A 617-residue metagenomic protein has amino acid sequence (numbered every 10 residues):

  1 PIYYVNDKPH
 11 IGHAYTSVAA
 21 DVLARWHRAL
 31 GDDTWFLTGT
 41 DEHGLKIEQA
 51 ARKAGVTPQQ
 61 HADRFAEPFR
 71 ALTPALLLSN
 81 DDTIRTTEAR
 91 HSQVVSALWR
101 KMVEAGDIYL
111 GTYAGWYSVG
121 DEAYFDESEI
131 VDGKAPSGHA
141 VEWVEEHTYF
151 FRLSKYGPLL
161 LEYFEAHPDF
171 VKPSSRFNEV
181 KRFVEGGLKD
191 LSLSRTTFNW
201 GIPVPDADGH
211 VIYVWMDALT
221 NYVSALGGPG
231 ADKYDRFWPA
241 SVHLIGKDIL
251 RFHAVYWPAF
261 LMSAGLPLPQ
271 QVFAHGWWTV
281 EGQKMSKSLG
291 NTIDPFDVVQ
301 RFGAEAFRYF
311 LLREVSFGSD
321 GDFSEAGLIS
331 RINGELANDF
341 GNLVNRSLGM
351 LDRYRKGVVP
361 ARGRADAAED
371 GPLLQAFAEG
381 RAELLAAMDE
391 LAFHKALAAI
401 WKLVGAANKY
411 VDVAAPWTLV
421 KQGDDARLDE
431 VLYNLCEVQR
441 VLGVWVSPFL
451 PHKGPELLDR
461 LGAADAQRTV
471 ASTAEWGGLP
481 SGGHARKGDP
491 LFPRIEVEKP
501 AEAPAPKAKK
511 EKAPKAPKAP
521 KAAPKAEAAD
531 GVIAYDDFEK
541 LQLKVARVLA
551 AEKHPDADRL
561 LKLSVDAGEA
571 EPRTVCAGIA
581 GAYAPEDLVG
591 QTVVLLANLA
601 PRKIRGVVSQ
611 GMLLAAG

Functional and structural regions predicted by a protein language model:
P1-F65, T83-A105, L244, I249-R251 (+4 more regions): N-terminal catalytic cores of NTP/NDP-binding nucleotidyl/phosphoryl-transfer enzymes
P1-T38, R90-V94, S137, V141-R353 (+1 more regions): Structured secondary-structure scaffolds
A62-D81: A glycine-rich helix N-cap at a beta->alpha junction
L76-R85, V103-W116, S128-E129, W143-V144 (+3 more regions): Short secondary-structure capping/junction motifs at helix and strand boundaries
A105-G157, L161: Cys/His-rich short segments
L110, G327-R364, A376-P480, H484 (+1 more regions): Helix-rich, typically C-terminal accessory recognition domains appended to large enzymatic cores
G454-D537: Intrinsic disorder at enzyme termini
P514-G617: Phosphate-backbone binding interfaces of nucleic-acid-interacting proteins
